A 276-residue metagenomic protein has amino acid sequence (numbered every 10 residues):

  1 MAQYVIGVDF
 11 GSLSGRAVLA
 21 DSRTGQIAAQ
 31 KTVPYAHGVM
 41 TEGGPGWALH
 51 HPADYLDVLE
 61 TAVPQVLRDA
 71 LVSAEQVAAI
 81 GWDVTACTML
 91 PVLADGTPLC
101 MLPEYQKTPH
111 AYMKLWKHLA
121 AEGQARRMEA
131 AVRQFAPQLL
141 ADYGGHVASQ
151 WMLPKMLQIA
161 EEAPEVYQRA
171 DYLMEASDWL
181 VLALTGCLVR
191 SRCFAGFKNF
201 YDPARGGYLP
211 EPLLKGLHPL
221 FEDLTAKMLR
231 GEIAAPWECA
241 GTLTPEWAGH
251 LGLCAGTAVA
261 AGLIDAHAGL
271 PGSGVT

Functional and structural regions predicted by a protein language model:
A2-Q30, A79-V92: Gly/Thr-rich phosphate-binding beta-strand-loop-beta motif of the actin/hexokinase/Hsp70
F10-H50, T97-P109, M113-L115: Short glycine-rich, Thr/Ser-proximal phosphate-binding strand/loop in the N-terminal lobe of ATP-dependent enzymes
G44-G46, A53, T61-T276: Glycine-rich phosphate-binding/catalytic subdomain of phosphoryl-transfer and nucleotide/sugar-phosphate-processing
